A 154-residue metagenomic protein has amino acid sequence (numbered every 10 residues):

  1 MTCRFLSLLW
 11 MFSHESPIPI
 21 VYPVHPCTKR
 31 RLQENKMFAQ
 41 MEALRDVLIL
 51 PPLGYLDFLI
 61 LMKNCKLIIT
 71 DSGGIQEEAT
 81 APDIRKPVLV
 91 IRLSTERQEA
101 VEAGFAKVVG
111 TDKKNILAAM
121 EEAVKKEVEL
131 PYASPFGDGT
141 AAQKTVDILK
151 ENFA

Functional and structural regions predicted by a protein language model:
M1-I18, T28-A154: Nucleotide-activated sugar donor-binding and catalytic core shared by glycosyltransferases and related lipid-linked
V21: Rossmann-like dinucleotide/phosphate-binding beta-alpha-beta segment
H25: Conserved C-terminal portion of the radical SAM core fold that forms the substrate/S-adenosylmethionine-binding
